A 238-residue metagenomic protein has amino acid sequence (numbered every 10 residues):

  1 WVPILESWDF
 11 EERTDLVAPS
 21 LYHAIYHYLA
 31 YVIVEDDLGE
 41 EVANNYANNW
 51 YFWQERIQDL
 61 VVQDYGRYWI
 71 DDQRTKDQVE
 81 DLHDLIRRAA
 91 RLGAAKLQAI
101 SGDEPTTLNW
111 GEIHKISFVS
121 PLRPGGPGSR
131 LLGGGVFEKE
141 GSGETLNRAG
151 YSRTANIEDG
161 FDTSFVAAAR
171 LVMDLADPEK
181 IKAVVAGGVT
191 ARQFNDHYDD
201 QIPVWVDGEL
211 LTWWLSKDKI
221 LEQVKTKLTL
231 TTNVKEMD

Functional and structural regions predicted by a protein language model:
W1-D238: Long, compositionally biased non-active-site segments enriched in small/hydrophobic residues and glycine
